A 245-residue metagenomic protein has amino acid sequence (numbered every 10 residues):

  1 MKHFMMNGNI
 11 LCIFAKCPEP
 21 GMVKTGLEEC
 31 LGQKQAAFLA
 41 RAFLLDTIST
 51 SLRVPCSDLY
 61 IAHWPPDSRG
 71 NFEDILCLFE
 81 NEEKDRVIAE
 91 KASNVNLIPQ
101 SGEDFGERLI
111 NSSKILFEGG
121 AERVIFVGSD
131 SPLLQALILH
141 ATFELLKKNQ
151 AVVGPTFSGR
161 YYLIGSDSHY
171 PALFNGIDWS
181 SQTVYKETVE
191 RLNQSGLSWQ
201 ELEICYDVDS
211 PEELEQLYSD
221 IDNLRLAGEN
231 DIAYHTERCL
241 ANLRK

Functional and structural regions predicted by a protein language model:
M1-L27: N-terminal nucleotide-binding beta1-loop-alpha1 segment
A40-C56: A short, N-terminal amphipathic alpha-helix
C56-P65: Short beta-strand/loop segment that forms part of the nucleotide-sugar
N71-R123: Short phosphate-binding loop-to-helix
I125-V127: Short aromatic-hydrophobic micro-motifs that form the base-stacking/packing surface for donor nucleotide recognition
L133-S158: Conserved donor-nucleotide/metal-binding helix-loop-beta segment in metal-dependent transferases, i.e., the alpha-helix
P171-R191: Short, glycine-/small-residue-rich phosphate/pyrophosphate-handling segment
E190-K245: Conserved alpha/beta core of the MobA/IspD/sugar-nucleotide pyrophosphorylase nucleotidyltransferase superfamily
